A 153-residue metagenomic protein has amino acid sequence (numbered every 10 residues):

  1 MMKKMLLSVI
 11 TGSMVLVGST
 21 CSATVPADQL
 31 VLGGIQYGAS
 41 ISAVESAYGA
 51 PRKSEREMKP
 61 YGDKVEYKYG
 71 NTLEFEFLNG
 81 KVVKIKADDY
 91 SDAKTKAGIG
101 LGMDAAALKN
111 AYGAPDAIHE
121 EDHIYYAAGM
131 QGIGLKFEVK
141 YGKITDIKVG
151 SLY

Functional and structural regions predicted by a protein language model:
M1-V9: Bacterial N-terminal signal peptides that target proteins for export
S8-V17: Bacterial N-terminal signal peptides
S19-V25: Sec/Tat signal peptide C-region and signal peptidase I cleavage site
V25, Q29, I41-N79, G100-L152: A cross-family detector of function-defining hotspots
G33-I35, A39: Glycine-rich loop/hinge motif
K81-K94, L101: A low-complexity, Ser/Thr/Gly/Pro-enriched, surface-exposed linker/loop concept that marks segments flanking
A87-S91, K148-Y153: Short, solvent-exposed aromatic-acidic interface loops
